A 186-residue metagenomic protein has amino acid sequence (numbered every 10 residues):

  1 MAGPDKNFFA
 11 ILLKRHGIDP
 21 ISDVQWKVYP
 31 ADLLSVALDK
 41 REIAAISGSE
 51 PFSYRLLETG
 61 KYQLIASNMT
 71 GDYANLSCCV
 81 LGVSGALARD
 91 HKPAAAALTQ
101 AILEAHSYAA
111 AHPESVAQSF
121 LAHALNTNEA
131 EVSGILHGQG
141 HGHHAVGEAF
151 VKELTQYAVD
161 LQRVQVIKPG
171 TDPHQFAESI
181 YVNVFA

Functional and structural regions predicted by a protein language model:
M1-E58, V151-Q156: Bilobed "Venus flytrap"/periplasmic-binding protein-like clamshell domains and structurally analogous long
P20, Q63-L64, E129, K168-P169: Residue-level detector of short coil/turn "hinge" positions at structural boundaries
V24, S49, S67-N68, E131-S133 (+1 more regions): Short loop/turn and capping residues at structural boundaries
D32-A122: Pocket-lining segment of extracytoplasmic ligand-binding domains
S77, V83, V132, R163 (+2 more regions): Glycine-rich, flexible loop/turn motifs
R89-K168: Secondary-structure end/capping motifs
V159-A186: Conserved C-terminal helix/tail region of periplasmic/extracytoplasmic solute-binding proteins
